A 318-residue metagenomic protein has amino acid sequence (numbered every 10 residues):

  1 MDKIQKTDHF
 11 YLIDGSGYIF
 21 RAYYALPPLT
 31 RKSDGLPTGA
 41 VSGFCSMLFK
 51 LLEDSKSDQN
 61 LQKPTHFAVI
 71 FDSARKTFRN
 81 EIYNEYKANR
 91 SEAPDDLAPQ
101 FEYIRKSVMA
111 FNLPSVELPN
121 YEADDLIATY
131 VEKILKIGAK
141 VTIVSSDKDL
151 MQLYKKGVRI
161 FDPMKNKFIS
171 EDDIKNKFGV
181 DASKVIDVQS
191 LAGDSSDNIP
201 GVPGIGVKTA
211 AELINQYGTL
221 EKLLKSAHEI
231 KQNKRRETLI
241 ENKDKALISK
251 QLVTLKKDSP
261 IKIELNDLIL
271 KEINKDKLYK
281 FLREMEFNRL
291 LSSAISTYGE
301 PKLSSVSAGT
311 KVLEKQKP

Functional and structural regions predicted by a protein language model:
D2-V144, K148-S170, K245-I248, T254-K262 (+1 more regions): Noncatalytic, basic helical substrate-engagement surface that gates or grips nucleic-acid strands
Q5-T7, K56-A68, L113, K136 (+2 more regions): Non-catalytic nucleic-acid-binding/docking modules located in mid-to-C-terminal regions of nucleic-acid enzymes
